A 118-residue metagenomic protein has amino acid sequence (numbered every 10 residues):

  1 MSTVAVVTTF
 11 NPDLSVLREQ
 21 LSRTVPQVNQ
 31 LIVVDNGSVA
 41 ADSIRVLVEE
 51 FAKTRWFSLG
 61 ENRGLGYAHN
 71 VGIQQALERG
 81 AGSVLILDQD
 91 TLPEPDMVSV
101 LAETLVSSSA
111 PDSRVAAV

Functional and structural regions predicted by a protein language model:
S2-V4: Cell-envelope/extracellular polymer assembly enzymes that use nucleotide-activated donors
V7-P26: Short, well-formed alpha-helical segments that are part of the catalytic scaffolds of diverse glycosyltransferases
P12, D35-V39, R63: Conserved short acidic donor-positioning loop in nucleotide-sugar-dependent glycosyltransferases
L21-S58: Acidic donor-binding segment of Leloir-type glycosyltransferases
L59-A76: Glycine-rich, basic loop-to-helix element that forms the pyrophosphate-binding segment of sugar-nucleotide handling
R63, D90-L92: Acidic metal-phosphate-binding loop of nucleotide-sugar-dependent transferases
A81-D90: Short beta-strand-to-loop acidic/aromatic patch adjacent to the donor-nucleotide binding site
D96-V118: Conserved donor NDP-sugar-binding/catalytic core segment of glycosyltransferases
